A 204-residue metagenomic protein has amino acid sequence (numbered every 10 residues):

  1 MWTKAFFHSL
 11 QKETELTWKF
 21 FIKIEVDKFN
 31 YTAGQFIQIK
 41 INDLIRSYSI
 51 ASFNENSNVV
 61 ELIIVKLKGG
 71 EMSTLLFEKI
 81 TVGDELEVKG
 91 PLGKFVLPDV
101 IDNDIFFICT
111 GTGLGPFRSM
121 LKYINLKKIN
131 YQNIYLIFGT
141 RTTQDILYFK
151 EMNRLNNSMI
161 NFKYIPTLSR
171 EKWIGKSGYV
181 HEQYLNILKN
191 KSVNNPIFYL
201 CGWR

Functional and structural regions predicted by a protein language model:
W2-D84, S169-R170: Ferredoxin-reductase
G34, G113, W203: Short, conserved phosphate/pyrophosphate- and ester-handling motifs at nucleotide-, phospho-/glycolipid
G90-D102: A short, basic/flexible loop-to-alpha-helix module at the beginning of a structural domain
D99-D104, S192-N194: Short helix-loop-beta connector
D102, L126-N133: Conserved S-adenosyl-L-methionine
I105-I108, Y199: Conserved beta-strand elements of the Class I
P116-K127: Histidine-anchored nucleotide/phosphate-binding helix
Y135-I137, R141-R204: Reductase modules of NAD(P)H-dependent flavoproteins
